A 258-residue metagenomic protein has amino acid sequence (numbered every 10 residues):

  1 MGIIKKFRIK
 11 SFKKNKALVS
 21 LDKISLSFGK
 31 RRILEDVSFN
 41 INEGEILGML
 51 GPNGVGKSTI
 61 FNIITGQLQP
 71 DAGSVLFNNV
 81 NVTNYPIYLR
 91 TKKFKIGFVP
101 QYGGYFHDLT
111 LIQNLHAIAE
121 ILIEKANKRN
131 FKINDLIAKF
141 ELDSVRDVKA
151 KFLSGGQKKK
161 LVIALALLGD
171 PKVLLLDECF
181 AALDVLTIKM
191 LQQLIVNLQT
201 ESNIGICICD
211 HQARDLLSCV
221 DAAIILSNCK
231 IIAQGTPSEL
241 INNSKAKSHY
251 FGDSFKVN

Functional and structural regions predicted by a protein language model:
V19-L21, L34: Conserved structural motif at the start of ABC-family nucleotide-binding domains
L50-P52: The feature captures the beta-strand-to-loop junction immediately N-terminal to the Walker
T65: Helix-to-loop junction immediately C-terminal to a conserved catalytic motif
G73-V82, T91-K93: Conserved ABC transporter NBD signature motif
Y102, L109-I121: Q-loop/switch helix immediately C-terminal to the Walker
N127-V145, Q193-V196: Conserved ABC ATPase "signature" region
K149-L153: Conserved ABC ATPase signature
